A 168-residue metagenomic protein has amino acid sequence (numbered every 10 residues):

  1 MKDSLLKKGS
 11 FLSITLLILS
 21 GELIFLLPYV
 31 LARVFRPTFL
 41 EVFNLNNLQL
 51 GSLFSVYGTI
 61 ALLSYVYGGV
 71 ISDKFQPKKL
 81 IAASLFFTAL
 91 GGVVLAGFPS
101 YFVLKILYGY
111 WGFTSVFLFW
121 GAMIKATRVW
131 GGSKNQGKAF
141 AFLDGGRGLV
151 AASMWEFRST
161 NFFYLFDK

Functional and structural regions predicted by a protein language model:
K7-V34: Pair of pore-lining "gating" transmembrane helices in MFS-fold secondary transporters
V30-N44, T160-N161: Membrane-interface helix caps of multi-pass secondary transporters
S52-V70: Central cavity-lining transmembrane alpha-helices of secondary-active solute carriers, predominantly the Major
F86-S100: C-terminal ends and interior cores of transmembrane alpha-helices in multi-pass membrane transporters/permeases
F102-L118: Hydrophobic core of transmembrane alpha-helices in multi-pass small-molecule transporters, especially MFS/SLC-type
F117-G132: Intracellular juxtamembrane helix-capping segments at the cytosolic ends of symmetry-related transmembrane helices
F140-F163: Glycine-rich segments within core transmembrane alpha-helices of 12-TM secondary carriers
